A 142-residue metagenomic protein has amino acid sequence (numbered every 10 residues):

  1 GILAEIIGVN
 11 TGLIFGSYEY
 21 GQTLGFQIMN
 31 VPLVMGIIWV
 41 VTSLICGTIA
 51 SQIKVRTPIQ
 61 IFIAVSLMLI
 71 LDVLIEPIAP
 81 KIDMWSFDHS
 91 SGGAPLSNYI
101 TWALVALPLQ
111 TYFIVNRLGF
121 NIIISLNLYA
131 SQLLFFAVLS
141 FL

Functional and structural regions predicted by a protein language model:
G1-L142: Aromatic-rich, lipid-facing transmembrane alpha helices and their immediate juxtamembrane interface loops in integral
